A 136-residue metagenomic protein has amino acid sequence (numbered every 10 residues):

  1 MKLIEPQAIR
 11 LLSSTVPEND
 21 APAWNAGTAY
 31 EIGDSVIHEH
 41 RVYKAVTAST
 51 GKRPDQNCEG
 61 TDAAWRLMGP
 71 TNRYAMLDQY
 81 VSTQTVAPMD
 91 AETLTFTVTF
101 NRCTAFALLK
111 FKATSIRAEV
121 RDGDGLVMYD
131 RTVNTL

Functional and structural regions predicted by a protein language model:
M1-V81, T85: Tryptophan-rich substrate-binding surfaces of secreted polymer-degrading and adhesive proteins
V16, H38, P70-Y129, L136: Aromatic, loop-rich ligand-recognition surfaces of beta-strand-rich domains
